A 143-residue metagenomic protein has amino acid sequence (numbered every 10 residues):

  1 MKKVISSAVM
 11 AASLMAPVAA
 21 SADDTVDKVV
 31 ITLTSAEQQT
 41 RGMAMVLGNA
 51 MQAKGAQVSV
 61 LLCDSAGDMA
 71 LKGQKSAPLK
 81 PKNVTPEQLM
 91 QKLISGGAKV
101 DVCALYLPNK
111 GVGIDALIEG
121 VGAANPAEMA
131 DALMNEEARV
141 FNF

Functional and structural regions predicted by a protein language model:
M1-A8: Bacterial N-terminal signal peptides that target proteins for export
A11-A12: Repetitive helical segments and hydrophobic/amphipathic motifs
A20-F143: Secreted/extracellular ectodomain signature
